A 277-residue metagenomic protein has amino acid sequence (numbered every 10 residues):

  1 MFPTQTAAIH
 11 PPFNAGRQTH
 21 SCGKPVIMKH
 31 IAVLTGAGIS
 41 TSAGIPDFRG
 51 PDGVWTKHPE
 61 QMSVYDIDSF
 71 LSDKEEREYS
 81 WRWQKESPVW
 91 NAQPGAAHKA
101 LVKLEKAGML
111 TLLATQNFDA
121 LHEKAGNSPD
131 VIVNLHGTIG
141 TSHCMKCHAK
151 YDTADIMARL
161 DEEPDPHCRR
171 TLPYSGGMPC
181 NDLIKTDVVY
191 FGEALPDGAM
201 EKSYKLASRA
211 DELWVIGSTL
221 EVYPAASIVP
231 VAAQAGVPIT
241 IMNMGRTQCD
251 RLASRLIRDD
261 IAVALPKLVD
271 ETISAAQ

Functional and structural regions predicted by a protein language model:
F2, H10-F13, H20-Q277: Conserved catalytic core of sirtuin-type NAD+-dependent deacylases
